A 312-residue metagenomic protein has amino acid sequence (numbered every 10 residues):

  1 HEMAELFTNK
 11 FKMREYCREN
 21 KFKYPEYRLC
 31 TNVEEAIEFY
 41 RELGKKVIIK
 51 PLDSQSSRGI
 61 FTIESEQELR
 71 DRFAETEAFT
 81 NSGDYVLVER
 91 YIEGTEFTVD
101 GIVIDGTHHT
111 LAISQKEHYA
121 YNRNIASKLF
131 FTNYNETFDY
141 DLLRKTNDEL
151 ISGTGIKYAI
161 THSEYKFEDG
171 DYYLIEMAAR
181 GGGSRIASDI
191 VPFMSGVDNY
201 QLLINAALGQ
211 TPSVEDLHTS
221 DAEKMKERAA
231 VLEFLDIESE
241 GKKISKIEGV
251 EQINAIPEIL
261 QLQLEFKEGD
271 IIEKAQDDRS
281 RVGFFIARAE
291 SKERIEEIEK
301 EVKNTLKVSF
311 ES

Functional and structural regions predicted by a protein language model:
H1-T31, E35-E38, R281: Conserved N-proximal alpha/beta basic substrate-recognition cap immediately N-terminal to, or forming the N-lobe
E35, F39, E68, R294: Short acidic active-site motifs
G44-E66: Conserved anion/nucleotide-ligand pocket segment
I60-Y172, G181: Internal nucleotide-binding/catalytic subdomain
R90, T132, P192, V282-A289: Short, well-ordered beta-strand elements within core beta-sheets of diverse protein domains
L142-H162, A178-K243: Active-site "cap" helix and flanking loop/linker of ATP-utilizing ligase/carboxylase catalytic domains
I204-S312: Peripheral (often C-terminal) accessory segments that flank ATP-dependent C-N-forming ligase machineries
